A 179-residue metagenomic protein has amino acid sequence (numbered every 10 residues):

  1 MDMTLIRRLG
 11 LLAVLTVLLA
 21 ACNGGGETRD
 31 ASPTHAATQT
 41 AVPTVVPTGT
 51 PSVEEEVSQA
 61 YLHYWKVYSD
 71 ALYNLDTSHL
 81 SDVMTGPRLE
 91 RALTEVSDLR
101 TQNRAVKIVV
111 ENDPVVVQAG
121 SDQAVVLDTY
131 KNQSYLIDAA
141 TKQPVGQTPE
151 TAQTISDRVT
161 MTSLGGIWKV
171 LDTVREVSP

Functional and structural regions predicted by a protein language model:
M1-L11: Bacterial N-terminal signal peptides that target proteins for export
L18-A21: C-terminal motif of bacterial Sec signal peptides marking the signal peptidase cleavage site
N23-G26: Bacterial signal peptide processing site
D30-T50: Ser/Thr-rich, Proline-interspersed low-complexity disordered segments
P43-A105: Core segments of small alpha/beta cavity-forming domains
R100-A119: A short, amphipathic edge element
Q123-P179: Exposed beta-sheet edge and beta->alpha loop/turn motif
